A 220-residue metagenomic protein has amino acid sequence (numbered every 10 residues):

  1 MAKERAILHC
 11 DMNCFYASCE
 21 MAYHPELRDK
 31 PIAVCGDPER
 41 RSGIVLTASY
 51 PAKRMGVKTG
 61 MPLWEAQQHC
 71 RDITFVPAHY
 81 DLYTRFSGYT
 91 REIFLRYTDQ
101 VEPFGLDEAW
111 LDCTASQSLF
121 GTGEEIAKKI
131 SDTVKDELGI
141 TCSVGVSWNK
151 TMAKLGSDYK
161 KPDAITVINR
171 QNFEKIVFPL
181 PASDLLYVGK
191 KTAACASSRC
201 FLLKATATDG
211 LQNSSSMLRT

Functional and structural regions predicted by a protein language model:
M1-T206, L211-T220: Gly/Gly-Pro- and Ser/Thr-rich, intrinsically disordered tail segments characteristic of DNA damage-repair and tolerance
